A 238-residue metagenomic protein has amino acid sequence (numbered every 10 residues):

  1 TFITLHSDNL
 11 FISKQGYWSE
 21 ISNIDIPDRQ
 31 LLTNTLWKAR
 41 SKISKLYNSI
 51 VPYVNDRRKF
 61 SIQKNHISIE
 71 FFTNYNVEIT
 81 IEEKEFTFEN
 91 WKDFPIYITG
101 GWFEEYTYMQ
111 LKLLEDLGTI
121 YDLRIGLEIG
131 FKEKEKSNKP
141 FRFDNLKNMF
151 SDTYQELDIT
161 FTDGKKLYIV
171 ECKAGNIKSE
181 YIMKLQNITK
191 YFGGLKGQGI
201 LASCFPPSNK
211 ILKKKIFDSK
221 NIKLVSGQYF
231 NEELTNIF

Functional and structural regions predicted by a protein language model:
T1-F238: Intrinsically disordered, low-complexity Ser/Thr/Pro/Gly-rich regulatory segments
